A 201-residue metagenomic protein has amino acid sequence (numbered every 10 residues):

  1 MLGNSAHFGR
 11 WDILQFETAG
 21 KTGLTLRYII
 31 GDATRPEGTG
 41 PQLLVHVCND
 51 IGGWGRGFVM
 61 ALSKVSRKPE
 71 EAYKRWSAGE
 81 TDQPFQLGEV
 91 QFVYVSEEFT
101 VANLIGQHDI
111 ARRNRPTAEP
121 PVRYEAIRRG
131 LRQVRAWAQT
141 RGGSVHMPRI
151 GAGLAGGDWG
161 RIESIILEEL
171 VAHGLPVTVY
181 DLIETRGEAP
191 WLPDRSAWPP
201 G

Functional and structural regions predicted by a protein language model:
L2-G201: Macrodomain-like recognition of ADP-ribose-binding/processing modules
